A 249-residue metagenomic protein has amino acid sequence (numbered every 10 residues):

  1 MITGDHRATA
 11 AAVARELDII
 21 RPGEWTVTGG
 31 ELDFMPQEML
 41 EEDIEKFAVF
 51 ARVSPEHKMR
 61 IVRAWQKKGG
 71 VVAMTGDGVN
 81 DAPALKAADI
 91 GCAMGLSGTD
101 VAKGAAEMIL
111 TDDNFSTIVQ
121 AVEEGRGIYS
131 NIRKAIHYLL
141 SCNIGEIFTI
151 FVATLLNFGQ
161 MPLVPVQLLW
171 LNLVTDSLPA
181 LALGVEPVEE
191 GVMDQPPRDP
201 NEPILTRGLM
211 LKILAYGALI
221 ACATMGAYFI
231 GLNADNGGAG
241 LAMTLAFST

Functional and structural regions predicted by a protein language model:
M1-A12, V72, A218: Substrate-recognition element of Asp-dependent hydrolases with the DxDx(T/V) motif
L17, R21-M74, A88, A93-T249: Membrane-embedded transport module
D77: Conserved catalytic-loop aspartate of Hanks-type protein kinases
L85: Basic, alpha-helical nucleic-acid-binding regions used in initiation and control of genome expression
